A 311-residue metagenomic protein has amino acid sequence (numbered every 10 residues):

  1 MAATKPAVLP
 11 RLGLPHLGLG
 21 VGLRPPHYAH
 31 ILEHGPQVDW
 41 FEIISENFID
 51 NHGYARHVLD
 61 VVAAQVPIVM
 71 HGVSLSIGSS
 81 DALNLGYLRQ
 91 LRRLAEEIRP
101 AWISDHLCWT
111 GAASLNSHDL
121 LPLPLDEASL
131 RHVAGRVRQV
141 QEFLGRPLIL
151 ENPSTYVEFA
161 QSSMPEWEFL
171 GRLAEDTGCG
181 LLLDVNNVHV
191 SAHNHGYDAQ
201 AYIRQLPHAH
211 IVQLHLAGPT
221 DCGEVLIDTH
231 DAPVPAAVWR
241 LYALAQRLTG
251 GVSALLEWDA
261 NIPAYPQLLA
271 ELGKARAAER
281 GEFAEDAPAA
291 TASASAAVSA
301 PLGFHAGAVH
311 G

Functional and structural regions predicted by a protein language model:
A2-R93: N-terminal pre-domain/capping segments
Y28-L32, F159-E175, A192-R204, P266-L269: Distinct, well-ordered alpha-helical segments
I31-P36, H52-M70, G86-A101, R138-F143 (+3 more regions): Acidic (Asp/Glu)-rich catalytic clusters
F41, I103, D184, L214 (+1 more regions): Conserved, mostly hydrophobic/aromatic
S45-H57, S76-G86, Y156-M164, H189-G196 (+2 more regions): Acidic-and-aromatic substrate-binding clefts and catalytic sites of carbohydrate-active enzymes
H52, A82, L120-D126, L130 (+1 more regions): Gly/Pro-rich active-site loop or hairpin
N84-L181: Active-site acidic/histidine proton-transfer and metal-coordination neighborhood in alpha/beta enzyme cores
Y265-A292: C-terminal helical cap(s) of enzyme catalytic domains, especially alpha/beta-barrels
